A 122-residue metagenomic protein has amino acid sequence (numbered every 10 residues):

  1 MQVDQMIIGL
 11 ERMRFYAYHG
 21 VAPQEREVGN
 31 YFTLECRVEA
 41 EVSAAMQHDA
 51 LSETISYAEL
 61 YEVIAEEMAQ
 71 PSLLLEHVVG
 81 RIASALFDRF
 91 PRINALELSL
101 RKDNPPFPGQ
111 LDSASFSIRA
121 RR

Functional and structural regions predicted by a protein language model:
M1-R122: N-terminal, polar/charged subdomain of small-to-medium soluble alpha/beta proteins
